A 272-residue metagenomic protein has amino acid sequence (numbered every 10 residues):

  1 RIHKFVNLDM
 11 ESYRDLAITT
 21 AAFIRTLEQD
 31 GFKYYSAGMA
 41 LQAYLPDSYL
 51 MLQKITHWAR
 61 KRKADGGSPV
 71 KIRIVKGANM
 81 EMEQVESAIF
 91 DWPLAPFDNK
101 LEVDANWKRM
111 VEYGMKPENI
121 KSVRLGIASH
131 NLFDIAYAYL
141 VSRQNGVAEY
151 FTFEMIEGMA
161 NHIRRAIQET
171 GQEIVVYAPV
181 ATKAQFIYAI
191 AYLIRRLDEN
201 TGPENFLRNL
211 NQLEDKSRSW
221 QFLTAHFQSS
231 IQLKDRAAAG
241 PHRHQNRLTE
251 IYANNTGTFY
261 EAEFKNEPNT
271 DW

Functional and structural regions predicted by a protein language model:
R1-T258: Positively charged, amphipathic and often flexible ligand-engagement surfaces
A253-W272: Non-catalytic terminal/interface segments that mediate subunit docking, oligomerization, and allosteric communication
